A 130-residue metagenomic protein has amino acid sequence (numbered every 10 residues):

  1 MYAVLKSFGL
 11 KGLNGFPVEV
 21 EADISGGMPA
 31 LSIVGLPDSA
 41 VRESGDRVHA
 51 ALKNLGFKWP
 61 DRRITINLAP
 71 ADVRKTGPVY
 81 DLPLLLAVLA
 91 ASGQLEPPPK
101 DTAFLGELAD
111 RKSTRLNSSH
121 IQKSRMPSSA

Functional and structural regions predicted by a protein language model:
M1-S119: Peripheral, non-AAA+ core regions of ATP-driven protein-machinery
L116-A130: Positively charged, low-complexity/disordered segments
